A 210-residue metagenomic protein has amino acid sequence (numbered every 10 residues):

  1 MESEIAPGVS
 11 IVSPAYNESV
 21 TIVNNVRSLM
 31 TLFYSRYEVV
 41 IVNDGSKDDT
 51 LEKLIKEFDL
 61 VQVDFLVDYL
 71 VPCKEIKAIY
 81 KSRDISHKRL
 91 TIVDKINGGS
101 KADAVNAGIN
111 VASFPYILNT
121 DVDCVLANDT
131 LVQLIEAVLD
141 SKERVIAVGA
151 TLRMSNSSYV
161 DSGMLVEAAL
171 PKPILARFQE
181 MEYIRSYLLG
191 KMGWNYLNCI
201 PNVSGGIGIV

Functional and structural regions predicted by a protein language model:
M1-R27: N-proximal low-complexity "stem/linker" segments adjacent to membrane-targeting elements
V23, D48-K56, Y80, D129: Acidic helix N-cap motif at the loop->helix transition within catalytic regions of sugar-transfer enzymes
R27-R36, K56-D64, S141: Short, acidic, metal-binding catalytic loop of nucleotide-sugar glycosyltransferases
M30, L51, I55, K101-N110 (+1 more regions): Short, conserved alpha-helix that lines the donor NDP-sugar binding/gating region of sugar-transfer enzymes
N43-V63, N97: A conserved acidic beta->alpha catalytic loop
F65-N106, N128-V210: Long helical/loop segments within the catalytic core of UDP-sugar-dependent glycosyltransferases, especially the large
I117: Short aromatic/hydrophobic "clamp" motif used to bind/position activated sugar donors
D121-V125: The conserved acidic donor/metal-binding loop of glycosyltransferases
